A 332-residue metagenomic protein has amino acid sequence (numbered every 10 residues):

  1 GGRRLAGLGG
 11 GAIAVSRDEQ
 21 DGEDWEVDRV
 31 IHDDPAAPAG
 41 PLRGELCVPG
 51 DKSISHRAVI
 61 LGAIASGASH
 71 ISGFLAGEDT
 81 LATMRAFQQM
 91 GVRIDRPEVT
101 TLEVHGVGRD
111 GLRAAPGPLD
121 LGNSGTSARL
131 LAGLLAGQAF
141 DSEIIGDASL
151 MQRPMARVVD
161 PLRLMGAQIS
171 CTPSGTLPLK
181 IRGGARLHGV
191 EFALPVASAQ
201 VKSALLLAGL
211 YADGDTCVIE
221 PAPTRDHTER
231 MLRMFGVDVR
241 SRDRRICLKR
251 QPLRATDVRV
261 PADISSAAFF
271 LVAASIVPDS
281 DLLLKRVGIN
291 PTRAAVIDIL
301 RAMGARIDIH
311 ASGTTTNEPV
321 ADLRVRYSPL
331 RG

Functional and structural regions predicted by a protein language model:
G1-A14: Short, strongly patterned local motifs
V15-G332: Structural preference for solvent-exposed beta-strand-turn elements and adjacent flexible terminal/loop segments within
